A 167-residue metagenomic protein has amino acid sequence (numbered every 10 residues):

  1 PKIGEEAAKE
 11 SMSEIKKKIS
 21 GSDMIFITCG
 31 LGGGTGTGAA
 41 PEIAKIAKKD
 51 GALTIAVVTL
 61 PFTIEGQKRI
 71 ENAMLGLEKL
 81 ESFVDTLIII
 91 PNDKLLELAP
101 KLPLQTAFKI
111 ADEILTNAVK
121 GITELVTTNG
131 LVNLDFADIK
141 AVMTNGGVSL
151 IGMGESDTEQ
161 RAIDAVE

Functional and structural regions predicted by a protein language model:
P1-E167: Tubulin/FtsZ superfamily GTPase core signature
